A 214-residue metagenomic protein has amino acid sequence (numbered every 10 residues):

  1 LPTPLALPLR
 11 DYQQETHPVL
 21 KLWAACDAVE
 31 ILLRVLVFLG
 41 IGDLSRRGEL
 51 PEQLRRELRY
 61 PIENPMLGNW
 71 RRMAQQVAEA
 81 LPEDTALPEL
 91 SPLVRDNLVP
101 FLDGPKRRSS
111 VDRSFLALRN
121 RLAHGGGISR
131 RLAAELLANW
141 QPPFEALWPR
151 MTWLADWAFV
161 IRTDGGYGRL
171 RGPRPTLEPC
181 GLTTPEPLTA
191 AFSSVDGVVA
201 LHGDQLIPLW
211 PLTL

Functional and structural regions predicted by a protein language model:
T3-R121: Amphipathic, oligomerization/interface secondary-structure segments
R107-A117, H124-L214: Polyanionic, low-complexity intrinsically disordered segments
